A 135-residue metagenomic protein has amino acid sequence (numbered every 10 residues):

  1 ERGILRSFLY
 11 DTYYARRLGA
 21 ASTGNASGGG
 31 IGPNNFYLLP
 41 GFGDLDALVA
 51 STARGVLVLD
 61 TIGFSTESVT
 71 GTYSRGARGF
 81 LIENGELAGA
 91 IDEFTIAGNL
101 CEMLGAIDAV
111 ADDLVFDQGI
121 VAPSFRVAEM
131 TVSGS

Functional and structural regions predicted by a protein language model:
E1-S135: Dual-mode signal for accessory low-complexity, basic/Gly-rich regions
